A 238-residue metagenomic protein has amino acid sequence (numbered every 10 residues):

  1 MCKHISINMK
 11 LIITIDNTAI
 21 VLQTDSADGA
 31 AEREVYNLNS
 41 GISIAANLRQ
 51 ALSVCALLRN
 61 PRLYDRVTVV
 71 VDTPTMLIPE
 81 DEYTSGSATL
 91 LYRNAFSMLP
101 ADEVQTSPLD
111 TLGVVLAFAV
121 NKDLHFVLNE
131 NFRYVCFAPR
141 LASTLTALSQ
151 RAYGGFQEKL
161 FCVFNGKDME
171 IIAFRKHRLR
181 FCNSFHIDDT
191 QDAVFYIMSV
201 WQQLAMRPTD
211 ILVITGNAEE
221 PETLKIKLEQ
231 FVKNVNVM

Functional and structural regions predicted by a protein language model:
M1-G29: N-terminal basic/disordered segments at the start of proteins
L11, N60-V69, L160, P208-G216 (+1 more regions): Hydrophobic beta-strand segments of well-ordered beta-sheets in folded domains
T14, A19-T24, Y36, D110-M206: Small-residue (GG/TT-enriched) beta-loop-alpha framework at ligand/catalytic clefts
E32-S40, A46-Q150: Active-site neighborhood for divalent-cation/phosphate handling
S43-L48, D189-A193: Phosphate/oxyanion-binding active-site loops and adjacent basic polyanion-contact surfaces
L212-L228: Glycine-rich phosphate-binding loops at beta-strand->alpha-helix junctions
Q230-M238: Conserved phosphate-binding/catalytic loops in two-lobed NTP-binding clefts
